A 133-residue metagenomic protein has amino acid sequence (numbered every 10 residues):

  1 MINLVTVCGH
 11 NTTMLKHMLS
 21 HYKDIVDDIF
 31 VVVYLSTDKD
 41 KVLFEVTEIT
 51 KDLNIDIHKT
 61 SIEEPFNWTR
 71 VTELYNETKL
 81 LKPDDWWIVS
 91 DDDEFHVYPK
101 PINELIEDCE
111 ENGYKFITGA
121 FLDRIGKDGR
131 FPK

Functional and structural regions predicted by a protein language model:
M1-T6, H21-Y22, D28-V33: Hydrophobic targeting segments
N11-I25: Short, well-formed alpha-helical segments that are part of the catalytic scaffolds of diverse glycosyltransferases
H17-H21, E45, P101-L105: A short acidic, amphipathic alpha-helical/loop segment
V33, K59-S61, T118-F121: Residue-level recognition of beta-strand->loop/alpha-helix junctions
D38-S90, V97: Active-site-proximal specificity loops/subdomain of glycosyltransferases
Y98-G126: Conserved donor-nucleotide/metal-binding helix-loop-beta segment in metal-dependent transferases, i.e., the alpha-helix
G126-K133: Acceptor/aglycone-binding surface of glycosyltransferases and processive sugar-polymer synthases
